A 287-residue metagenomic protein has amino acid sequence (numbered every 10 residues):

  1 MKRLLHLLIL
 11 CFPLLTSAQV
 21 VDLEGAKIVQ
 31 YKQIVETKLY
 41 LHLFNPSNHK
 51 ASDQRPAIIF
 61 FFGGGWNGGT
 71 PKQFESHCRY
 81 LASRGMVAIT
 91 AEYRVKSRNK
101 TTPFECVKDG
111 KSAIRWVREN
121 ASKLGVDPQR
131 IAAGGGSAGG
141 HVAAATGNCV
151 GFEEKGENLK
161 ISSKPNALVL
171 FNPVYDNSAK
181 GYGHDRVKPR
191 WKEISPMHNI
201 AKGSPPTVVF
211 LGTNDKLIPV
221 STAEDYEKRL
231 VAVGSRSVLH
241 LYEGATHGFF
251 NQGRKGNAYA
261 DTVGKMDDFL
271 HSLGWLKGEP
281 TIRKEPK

Functional and structural regions predicted by a protein language model:
Q19-D53: N-terminal cap/lid segment of alpha/beta-hydrolase-fold proteins
H42, E224-E227, V231-K287: C-terminal catalytic histidine-bearing segment of alpha/beta-hydrolase fold enzymes
D53-G64: Short beta-strand element of the alpha/beta-hydrolase
P71-T90: Short amphipathic alpha-helix adjacent to the substrate-entry channel of hydrolases
T101-S122, D261-K265: Alpha/beta-hydrolase active-site loop
S112-V187, W191-K192, P196: Primarily recognizes the serine-hydrolase "nucleophile elbow" in alpha/beta-hydrolase and SGNH/GDSL folds
V209-L211, D215: Short beta-strand/loop motif that positions the catalytic acidic residue of the alpha/beta-hydrolase fold
K216-T222: Conserved alpha/beta-hydrolase "acid-adjacent" motif
